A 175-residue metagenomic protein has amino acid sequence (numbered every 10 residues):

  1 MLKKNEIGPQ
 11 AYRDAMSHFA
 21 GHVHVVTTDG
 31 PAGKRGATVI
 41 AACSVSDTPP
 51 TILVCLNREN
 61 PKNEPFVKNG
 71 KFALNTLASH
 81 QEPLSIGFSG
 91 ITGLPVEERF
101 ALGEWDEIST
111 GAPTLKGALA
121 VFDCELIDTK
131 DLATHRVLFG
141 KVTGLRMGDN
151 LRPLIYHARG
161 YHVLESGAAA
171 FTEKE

Functional and structural regions predicted by a protein language model:
M1-E175: Basic, polyanion-binding surface patches
